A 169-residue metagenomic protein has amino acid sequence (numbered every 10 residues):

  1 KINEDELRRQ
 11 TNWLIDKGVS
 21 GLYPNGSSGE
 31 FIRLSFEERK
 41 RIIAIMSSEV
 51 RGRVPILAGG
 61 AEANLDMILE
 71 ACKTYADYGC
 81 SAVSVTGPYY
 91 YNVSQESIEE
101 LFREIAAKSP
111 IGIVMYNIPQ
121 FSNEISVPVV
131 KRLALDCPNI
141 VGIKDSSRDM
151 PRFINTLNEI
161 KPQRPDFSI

Functional and structural regions predicted by a protein language model:
K1-S122, R132: Active-site beta->alpha loop and helix N-cap motifs at the rims of alpha/beta catalytic domains
A107, F121-I169: Catalytic alpha/beta core domains of metabolic enzymes, predominantly
